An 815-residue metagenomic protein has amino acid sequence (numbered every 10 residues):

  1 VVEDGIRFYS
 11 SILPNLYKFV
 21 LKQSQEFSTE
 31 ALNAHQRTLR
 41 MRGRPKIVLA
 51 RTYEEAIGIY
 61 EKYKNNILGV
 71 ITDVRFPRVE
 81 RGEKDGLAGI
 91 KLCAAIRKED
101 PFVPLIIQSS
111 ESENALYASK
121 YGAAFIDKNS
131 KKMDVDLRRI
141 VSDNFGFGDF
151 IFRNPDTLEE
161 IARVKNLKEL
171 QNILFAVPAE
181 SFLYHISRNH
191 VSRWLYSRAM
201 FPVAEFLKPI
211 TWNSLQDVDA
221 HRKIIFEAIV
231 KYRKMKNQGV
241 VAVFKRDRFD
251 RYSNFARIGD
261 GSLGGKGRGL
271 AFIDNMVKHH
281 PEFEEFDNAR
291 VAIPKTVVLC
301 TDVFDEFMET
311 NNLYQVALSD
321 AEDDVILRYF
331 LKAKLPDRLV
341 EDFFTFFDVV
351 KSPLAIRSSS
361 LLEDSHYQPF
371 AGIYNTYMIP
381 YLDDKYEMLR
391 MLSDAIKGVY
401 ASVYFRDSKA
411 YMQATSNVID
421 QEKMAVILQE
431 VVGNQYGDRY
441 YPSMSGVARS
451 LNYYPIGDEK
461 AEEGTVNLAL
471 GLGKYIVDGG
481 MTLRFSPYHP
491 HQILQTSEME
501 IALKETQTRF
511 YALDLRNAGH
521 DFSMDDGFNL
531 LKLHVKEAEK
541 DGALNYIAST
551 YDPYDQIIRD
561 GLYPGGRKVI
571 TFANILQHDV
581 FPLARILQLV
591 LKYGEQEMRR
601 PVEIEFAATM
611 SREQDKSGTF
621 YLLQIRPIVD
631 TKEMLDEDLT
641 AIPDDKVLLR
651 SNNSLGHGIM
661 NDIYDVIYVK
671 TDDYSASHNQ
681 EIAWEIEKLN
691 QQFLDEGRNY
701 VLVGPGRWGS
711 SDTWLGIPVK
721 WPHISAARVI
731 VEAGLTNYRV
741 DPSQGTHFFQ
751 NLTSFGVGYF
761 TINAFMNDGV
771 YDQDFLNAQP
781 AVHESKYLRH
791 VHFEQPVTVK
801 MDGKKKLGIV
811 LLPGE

Functional and structural regions predicted by a protein language model:
V1-R7, I12-Q36, I47-L49: Conserved acidic segment of CheY-like receiver
G5-Y9, E54-E55, R75-R81, E111-N114 (+4 more regions): Short acidic, S/G/P-rich loop/turn micro-motifs used as interaction or catalytic elements
N15, F19, K120, V135-G146: Receiver (REC) domain switch/output surface
F27-G69, P77: Acidic, metal-coordinating helix/loop segments flanking the phosphotransfer/catalytic sites of two-component signaling
I67-L68, A123, Y700: Conserved acidic residues
I71, I140-A199: Death-fold homotypic interaction modules
V79-L87, K91, A95-V135: Alpha4 helix (beta4-alpha4-beta5 surface) of REC/receiver domains from two-component response regulators
F244-E285, K334-G734, N751-S754, P780 (+2 more regions): Conserved mixed alpha/beta core segments that line enzyme active sites in large multi-domain catalysts
